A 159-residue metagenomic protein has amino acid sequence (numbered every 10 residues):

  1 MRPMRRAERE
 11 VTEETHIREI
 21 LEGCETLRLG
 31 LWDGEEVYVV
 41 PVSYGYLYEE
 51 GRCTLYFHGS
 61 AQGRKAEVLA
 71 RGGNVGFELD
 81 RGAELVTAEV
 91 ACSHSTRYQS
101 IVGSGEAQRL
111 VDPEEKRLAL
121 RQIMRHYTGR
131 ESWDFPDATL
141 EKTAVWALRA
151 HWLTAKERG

Functional and structural regions predicted by a protein language model:
M1-E22: Extreme N-terminal tail/first-helix region
R2-E8, G82-G159: Charged, gly/pro-rich active-site loop segments
R9, R18, A66-E67, F77: Anion-coordinating catalytic cores for phosphoryl-, nucleotidyl-, and glycosidic chemistry
V11-E13, G23-R28, G129-E131: Short Pro/Gly-enriched beta-strand edge/turn motifs at strand-loop
C24-A61: Short beta-strand segments
L29, V75-L79: Short conserved beta-strand and strand-loop elements enriched in small hydrophobics with frequent Asp/Gly
C53-V75: Compact nucleic-acid interaction/catalytic patches
R64, L69, D80, L85-T87: Cyclic nucleotide-binding regulatory domains
